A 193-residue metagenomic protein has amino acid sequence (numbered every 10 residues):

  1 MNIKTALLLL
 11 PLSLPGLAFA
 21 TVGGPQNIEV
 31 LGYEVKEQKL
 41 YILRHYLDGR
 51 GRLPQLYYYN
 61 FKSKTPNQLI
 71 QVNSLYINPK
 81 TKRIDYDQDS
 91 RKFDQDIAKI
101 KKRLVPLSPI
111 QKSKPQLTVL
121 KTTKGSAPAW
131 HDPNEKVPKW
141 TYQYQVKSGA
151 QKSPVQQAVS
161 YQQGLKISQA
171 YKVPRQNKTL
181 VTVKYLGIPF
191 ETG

Functional and structural regions predicted by a protein language model:
M1-L7: Bacterial N-terminal signal peptides that target proteins for export
P15-L17: N-terminal signal peptide c-region/cleavage motif recognized by signal peptidases
T21, Y58-I70, W140-V159: Surface-exposed loop/turn elements that mediate protein-protein interactions on large endomembrane-trafficking
T21-I42: Short N-terminal segments immediately surrounding and downstream of signal-peptide cleavage
N27-E29, N78-K80, Q162-A170: Repeated scaffold domains used in trafficking and secretory/extracellular systems, primarily beta-propellers
E37-R44, P115-D132, N177-G187: Short beta-strand elements that form the blades of beta-propeller/WD-repeat-like and other beta-sheet-rich scaffold
G49-Y57, T141, P189-G193: Structural motif
R52-K139: Structured domain cores in non-transmembrane regions
